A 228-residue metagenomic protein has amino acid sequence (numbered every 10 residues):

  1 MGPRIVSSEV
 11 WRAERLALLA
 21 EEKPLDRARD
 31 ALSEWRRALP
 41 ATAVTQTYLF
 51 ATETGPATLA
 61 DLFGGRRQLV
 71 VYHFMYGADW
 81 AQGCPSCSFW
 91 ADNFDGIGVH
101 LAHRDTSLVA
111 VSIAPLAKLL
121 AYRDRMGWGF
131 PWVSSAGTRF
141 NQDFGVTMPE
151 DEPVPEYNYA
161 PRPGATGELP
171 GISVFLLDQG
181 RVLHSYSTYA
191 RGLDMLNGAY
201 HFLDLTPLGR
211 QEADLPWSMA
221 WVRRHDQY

Functional and structural regions predicted by a protein language model:
M1-R104, A121-G127, P131, T138-Y228: Non-globular targeting/processing and membrane-anchoring segments
A102-L119: Catalytic nucleophile loop
S112, S134-A136: Short loop/edge segments at beta-strand edges and connector loops that shape dinucleotide/nucleotide cofactor-binding
